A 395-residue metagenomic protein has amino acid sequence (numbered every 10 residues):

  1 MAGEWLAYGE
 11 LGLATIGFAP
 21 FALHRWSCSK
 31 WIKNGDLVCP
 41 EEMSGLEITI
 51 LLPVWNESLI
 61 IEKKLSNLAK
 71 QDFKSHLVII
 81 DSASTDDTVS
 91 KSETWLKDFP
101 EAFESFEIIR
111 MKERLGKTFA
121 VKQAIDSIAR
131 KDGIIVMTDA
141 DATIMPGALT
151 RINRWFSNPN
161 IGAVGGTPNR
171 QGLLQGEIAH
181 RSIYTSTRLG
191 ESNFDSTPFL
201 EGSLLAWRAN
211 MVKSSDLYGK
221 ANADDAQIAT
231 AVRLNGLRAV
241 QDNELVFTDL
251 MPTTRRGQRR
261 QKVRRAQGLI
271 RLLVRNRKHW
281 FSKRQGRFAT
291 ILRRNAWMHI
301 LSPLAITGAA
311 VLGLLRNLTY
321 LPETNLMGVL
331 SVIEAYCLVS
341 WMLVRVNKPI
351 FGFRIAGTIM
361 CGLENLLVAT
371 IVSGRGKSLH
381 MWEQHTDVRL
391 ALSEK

Functional and structural regions predicted by a protein language model:
M1-E42, N365: N-terminal membrane-anchoring/stem segments of glycan-assembly enzymes
A2-G3, W31, R255-G257, Q261-L330 (+2 more regions): Basic/Trp-rich segment in TM-proximal cytosolic loops or flexible interdomain/linker regions
S66-S75: Short, acidic, metal-binding catalytic loop of nucleotide-sugar glycosyltransferases
N67, D81-K91, E113-L115, A142-T143: A conserved acidic beta->alpha catalytic loop
V78, V89-S127, T167, Q175 (+1 more regions): Conserved donor nucleotide-binding strand/loop of the catalytic core
T118-A120, A124-D126, D132-G133, P146-K220 (+1 more regions): Long helical/loop segments within the catalytic core of UDP-sugar-dependent glycosyltransferases, especially the large
K131-T143: Short beta-strand-to-loop acidic/aromatic patch adjacent to the donor-nucleotide binding site
F156-Y184, K220-D224, I228-L292, C361-V372: Catalytic donor/gating beta->alpha subdomain of glycosyltransferases that bind UDP-sugars
